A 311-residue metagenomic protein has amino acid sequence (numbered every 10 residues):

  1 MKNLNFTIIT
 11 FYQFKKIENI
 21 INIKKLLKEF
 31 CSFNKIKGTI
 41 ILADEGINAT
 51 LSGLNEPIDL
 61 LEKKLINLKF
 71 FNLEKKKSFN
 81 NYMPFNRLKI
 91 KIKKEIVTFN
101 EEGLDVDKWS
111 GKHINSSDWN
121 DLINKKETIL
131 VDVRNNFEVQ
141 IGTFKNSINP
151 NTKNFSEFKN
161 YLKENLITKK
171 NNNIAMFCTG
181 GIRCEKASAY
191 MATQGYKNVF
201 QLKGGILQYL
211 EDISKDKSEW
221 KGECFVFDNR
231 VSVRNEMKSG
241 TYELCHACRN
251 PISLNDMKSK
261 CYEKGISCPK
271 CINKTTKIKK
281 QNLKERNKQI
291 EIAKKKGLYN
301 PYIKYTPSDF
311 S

Functional and structural regions predicted by a protein language model:
K2-K112, N135-I174, I182-S311: Rhodanese-like catalytic fold shared by cysteine-dependent sulfurtransferases and DSP/PTP-type phosphatases
S110-N115, L122-I123: A conserved helix-loop-strand patch within extracytoplasmic ligand-binding domains of the periplasmic binding
K126: Glycine-rich active-site/cofactor-binding loop and its immediate structural neighborhood
L130-D132: Structural scaffold elements adjacent to functional motifs in cytosolic proteins
